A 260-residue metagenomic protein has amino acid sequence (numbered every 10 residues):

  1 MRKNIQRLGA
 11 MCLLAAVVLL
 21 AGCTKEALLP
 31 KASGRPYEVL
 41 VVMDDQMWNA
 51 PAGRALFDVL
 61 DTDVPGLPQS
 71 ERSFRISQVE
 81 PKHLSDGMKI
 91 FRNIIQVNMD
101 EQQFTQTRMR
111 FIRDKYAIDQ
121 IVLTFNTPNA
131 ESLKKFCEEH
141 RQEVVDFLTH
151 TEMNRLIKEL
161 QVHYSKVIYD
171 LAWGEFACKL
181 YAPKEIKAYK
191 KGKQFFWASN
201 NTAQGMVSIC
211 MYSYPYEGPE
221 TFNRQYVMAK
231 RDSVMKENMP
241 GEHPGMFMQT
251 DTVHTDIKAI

Functional and structural regions predicted by a protein language model:
R2-C12: Bacterial N-terminal signal peptides that target proteins for export
L19-G22: C-terminal motif of bacterial Sec signal peptides marking the signal peptidase cleavage site
T24-A27, D63-M88: A short, well-structured beta->alpha microelement
E26-M43, M47, N98-S165: Solvent-exposed alpha-helical segments and adjacent loops that form catalytic or protein-interaction surfaces
P30-G34, V42-G53, D58-T62, G66-S73 (+1 more regions): N-terminal "mature-domain start" segment
S33, V42-Q46, P183-E242, M246: Secretory pathway targeting signatures of secreted, lumenal, and periplasmic proteins
V79-S132, K236-I260: Signature of long, low-cysteine stretches enriched in small and polar/charged residues
V144-Y216: Acidic/His-rich structured neighborhood in mature extracellular/periplasmic domains
